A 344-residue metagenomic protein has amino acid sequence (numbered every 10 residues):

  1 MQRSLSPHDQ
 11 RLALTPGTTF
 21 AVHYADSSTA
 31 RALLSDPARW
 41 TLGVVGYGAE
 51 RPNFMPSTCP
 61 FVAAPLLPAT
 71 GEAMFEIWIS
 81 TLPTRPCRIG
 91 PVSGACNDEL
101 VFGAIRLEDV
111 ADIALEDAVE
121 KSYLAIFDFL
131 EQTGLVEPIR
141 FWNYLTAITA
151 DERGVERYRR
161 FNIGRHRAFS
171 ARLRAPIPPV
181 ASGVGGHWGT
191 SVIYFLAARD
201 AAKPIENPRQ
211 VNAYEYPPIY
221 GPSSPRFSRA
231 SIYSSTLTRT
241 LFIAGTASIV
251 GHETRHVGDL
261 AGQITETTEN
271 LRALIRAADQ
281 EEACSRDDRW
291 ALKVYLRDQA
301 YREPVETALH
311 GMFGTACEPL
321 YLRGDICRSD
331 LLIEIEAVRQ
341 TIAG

Functional and structural regions predicted by a protein language model:
M1-G344: N-terminal presequence-like segments and the immediate start of the first folded domain
